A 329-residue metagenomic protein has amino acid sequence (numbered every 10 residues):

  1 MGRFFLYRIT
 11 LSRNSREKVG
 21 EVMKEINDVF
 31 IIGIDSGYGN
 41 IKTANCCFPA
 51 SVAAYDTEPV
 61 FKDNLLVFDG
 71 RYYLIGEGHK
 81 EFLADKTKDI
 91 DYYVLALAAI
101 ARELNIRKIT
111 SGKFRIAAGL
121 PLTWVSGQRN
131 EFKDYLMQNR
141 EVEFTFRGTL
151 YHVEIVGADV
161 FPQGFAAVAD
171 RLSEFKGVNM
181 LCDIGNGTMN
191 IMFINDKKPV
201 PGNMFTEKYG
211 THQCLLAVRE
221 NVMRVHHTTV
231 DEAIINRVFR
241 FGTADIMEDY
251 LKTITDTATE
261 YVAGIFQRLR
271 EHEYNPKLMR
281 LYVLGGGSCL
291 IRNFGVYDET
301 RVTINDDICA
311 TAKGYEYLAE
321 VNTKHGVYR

Functional and structural regions predicted by a protein language model:
G2-L181, K198-Q213, V225, A233-R329: Nucleotide/phosphate-binding catalytic cleft detector across ATP-hydrolyzing and phosphate-transferring enzymes
T43, I191-F193: Conserved blade-register residue in beta-propeller folds
I184-N190: Ser/Thr-glycine-rich phosphate-binding loops at phosphate-binding pockets of nucleotides, nucleotide cofactors
R219-V225: Acidic, metal/cofactor-coordinating or nucleic-acid-engaging core segments within structured domains
